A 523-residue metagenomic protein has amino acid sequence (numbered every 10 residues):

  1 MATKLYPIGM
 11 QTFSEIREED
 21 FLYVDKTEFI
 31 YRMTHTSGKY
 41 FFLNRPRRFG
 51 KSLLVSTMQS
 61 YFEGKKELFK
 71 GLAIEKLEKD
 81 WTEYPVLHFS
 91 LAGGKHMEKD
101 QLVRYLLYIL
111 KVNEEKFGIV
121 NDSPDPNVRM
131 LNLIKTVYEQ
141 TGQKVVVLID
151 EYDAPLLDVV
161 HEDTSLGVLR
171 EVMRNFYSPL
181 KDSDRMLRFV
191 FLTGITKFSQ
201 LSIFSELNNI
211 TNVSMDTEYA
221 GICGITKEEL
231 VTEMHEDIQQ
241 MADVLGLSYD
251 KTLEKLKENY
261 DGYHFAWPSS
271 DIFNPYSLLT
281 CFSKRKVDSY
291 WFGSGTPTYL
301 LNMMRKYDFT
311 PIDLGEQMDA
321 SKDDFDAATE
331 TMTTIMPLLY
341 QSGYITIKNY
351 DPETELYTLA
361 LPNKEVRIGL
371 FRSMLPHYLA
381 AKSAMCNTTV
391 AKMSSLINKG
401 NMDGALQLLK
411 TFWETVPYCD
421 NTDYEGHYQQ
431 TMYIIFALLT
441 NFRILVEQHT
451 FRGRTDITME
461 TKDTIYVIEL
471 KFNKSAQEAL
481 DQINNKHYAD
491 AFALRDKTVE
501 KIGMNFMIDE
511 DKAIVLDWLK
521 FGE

Functional and structural regions predicted by a protein language model:
M1-Y424, L439-T440: Phosphate-binding site recognition
T136-T141, I435-K462: Active-site metal-binding core of divalent-cation-utilizing nuclease and nuclease-like domains
V146, T464-Y466, E500: Structural motif
G167-E171, F472-A489: Mg2+/Mn2+-dependent nuclease catalytic core
F176-S183, P337-I345, T431-A437, Q482-I502: Metal-dependent nuclease catalytic cores in nucleic-acid-processing enzymes, especially RNase H-like/related
M432, T455-F472, K486: Conserved catalytic cores of phosphodiester-cleaving nucleases, focusing on short active-site segments
A491, K497-E523: Domain-level recognition of nuclease-like catalytic cores that cleave nucleotide substrates
